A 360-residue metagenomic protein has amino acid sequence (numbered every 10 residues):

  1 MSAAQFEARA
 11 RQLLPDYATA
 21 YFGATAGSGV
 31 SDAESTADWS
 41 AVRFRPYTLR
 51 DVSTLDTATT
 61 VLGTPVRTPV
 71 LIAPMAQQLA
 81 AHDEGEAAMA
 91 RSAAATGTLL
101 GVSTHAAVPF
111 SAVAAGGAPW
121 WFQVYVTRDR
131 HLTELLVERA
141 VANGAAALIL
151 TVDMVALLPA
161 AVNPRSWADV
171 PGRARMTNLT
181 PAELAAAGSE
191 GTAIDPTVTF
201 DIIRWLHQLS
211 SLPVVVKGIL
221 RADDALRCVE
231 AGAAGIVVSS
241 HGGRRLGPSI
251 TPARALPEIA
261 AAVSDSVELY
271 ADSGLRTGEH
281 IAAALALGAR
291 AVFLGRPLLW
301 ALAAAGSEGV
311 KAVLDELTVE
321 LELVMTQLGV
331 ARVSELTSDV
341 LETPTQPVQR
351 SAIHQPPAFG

Functional and structural regions predicted by a protein language model:
M1-V66, A160, A168-T199, S334-L336 (+1 more regions): An N-cap/entry alpha-helix motif that binds or orients negatively charged groups
S35, T251-A262, L302-E322: C-terminal helical cap(s) of enzyme catalytic domains, especially alpha/beta-barrels
T60-H105: Active-site cofactor/substrate anionic-group-binding motifs, chiefly glycine- and Lys/Arg-rich phosphate-binding loops
L71-Q77, P119-Y125, G188-S189: Short, basic, glycine/proline-bearing loop/turn elements
Q77, A90-R91, R128-A271, G278-W300: Alpha/beta enzyme core
A94-T133: A gly/proline- and charged-residue-enriched helix-loop-helix capping module
M325: An acidic-aromatic loop/edge-strand motif
G329: Active-site-adjacent helical/loop segments in soluble small-molecule enzymes
